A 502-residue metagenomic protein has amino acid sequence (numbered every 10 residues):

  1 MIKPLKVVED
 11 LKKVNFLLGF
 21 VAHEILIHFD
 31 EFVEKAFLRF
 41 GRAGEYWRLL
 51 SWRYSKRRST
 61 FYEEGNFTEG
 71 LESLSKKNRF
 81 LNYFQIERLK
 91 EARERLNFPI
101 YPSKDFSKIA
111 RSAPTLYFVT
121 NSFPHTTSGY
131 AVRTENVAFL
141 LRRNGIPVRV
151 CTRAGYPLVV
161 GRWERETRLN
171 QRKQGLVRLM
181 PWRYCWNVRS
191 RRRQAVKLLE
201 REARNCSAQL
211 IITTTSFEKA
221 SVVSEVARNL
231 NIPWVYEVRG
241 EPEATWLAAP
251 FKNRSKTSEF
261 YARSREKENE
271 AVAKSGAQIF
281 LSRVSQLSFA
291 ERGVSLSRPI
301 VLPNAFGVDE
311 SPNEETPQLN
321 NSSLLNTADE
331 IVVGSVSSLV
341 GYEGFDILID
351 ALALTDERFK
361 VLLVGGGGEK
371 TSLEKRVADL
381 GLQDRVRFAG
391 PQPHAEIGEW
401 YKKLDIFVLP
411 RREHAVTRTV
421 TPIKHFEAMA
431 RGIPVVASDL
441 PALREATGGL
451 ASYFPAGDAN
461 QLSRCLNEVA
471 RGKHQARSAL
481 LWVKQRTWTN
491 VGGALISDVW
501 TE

Functional and structural regions predicted by a protein language model:
M1-F29, F80-E166: N-terminal subdomain of nucleotide-sugar transferases
T115-V119, N326-L352, L362: Conserved donor-binding/catalytic core segment of Leloir-type glycosyltransferases
A154, V284, A305: Carbohydrate-associated surface elements
C206-L210, G276, R385, Y401-R418 (+1 more regions): Acidic donor-binding loop of glycosyltransferase active sites
E315, R471-V499: A charged, aromatic-enriched C-terminal amphipathic alpha-helix characteristic of glycosyltransferases across folds
E343, A395-I397, L409-F426, A437-E445: Nucleotide-sugar-dependent
S372-E396: Nucleotide-activated donor-binding/catalytic signature segment of Leloir-type glycosyltransferases, i.e., the conserved
A451-A459, N467-K473: Conserved acidic donor-binding segment of nucleotide-sugar-dependent glycosyltransferases
